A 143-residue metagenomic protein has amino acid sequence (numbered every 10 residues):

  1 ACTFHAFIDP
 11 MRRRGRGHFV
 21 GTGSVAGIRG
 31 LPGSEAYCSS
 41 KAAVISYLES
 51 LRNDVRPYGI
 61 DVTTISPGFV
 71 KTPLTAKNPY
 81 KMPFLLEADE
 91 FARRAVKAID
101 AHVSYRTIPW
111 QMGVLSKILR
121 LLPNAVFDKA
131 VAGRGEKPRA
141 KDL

Functional and structural regions predicted by a protein language model:
F4, S40: Active-site helix of classical SDR
A6-G15: A short helix-coil junction within the Rossmann-fold of NAD(P)-dependent oxidoreductases
M11, R29, S50-D61: Active-site-adjacent segment of SDR/Rossmann-fold oxidoreductases
V20, V62-I65, T75, A95: Hydrophobic structural elements of the Rossmann-like NAD(P)H-binding subdomain that define the short-chain
S24: Residue(s) in the substrate-gating loop at a strand-loop-helix junction that position the organic substrate next
L31-E35: Active-site loop immediately N-terminal to the catalytic Tyr-X3-Lys motif of short-chain dehydrogenase/reductase
T64, Y80-S116: C-terminal helical subdomain
P67-K77, K81: Short, flexible catalytic-loop segment of classical short-chain dehydrogenase/reductase
